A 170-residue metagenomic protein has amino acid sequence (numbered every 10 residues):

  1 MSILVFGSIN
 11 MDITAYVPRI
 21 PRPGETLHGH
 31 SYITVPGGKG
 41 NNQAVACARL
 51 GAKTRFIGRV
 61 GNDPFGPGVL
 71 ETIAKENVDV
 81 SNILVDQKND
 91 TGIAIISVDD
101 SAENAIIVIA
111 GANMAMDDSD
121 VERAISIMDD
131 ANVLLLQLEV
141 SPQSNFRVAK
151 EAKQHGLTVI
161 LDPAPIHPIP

Functional and structural regions predicted by a protein language model:
M1, T91-I93, E103-N104: Change "...and in nucleic-acid phosphodiester-cleaving endonucleases..." to "...and in nucleic-acid processing enzymes
M1-R59, P64-V78: Glycine-rich phosphate/adenosyl-contacting loop at the front of the ribokinase-like
M11, A15, N62, V85 (+2 more regions): Short, glycine/acidic-enriched loop or turn micro-motifs at the edges of active sites
S31, I57-N62, S81-T91, D162-A164: Beta-strand->loop->alpha-helix junctions that form or flank phosphate-binding loops in nucleotide-handling enzymes
A48-R55, M128-V133, Q154-G156: Short, surface-exposed connector motifs at secondary-structure boundaries
R59, S81, V85-D86, I96-L138: Conserved phosphate-binding/catalytic loop of the ribokinase/pfkB sugar-kinase fold
P67-N77, S81, S119-D130, Q143-Q154: Replace "anionic and nucleotidyl ligands
V133-P170: Conserved beta-alpha-beta core of the PfkB/ribokinase-like small-molecule kinase fold
